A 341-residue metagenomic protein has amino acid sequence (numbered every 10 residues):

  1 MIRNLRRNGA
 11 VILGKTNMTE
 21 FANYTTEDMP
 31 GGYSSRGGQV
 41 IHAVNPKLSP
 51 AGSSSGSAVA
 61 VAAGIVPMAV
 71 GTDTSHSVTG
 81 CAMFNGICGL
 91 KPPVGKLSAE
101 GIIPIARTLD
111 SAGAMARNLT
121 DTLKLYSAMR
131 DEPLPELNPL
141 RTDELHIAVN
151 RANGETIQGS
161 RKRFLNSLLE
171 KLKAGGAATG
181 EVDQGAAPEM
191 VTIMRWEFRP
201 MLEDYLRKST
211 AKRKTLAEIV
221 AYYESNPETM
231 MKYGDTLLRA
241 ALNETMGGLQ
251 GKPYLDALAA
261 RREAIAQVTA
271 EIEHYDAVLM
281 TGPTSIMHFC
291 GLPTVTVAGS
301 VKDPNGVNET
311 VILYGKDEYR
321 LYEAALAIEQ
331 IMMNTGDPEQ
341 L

Functional and structural regions predicted by a protein language model:
M1-D110, N150-A152: Short glycine/serine-rich loop/turn segments
R3-N4, L109-S111, A128-A211: Gly/Ser-rich, acidic/histidine-flanked active-site/gating loops
R6, S160-D183, E203-Y223, Y254-D276 (+1 more regions): Acyltransferase
R6-R7, V11, M129, A241-L341: Glycine-rich, small-residue loops and helix-cap segments that act as flexible hinges at active-site edges
R7-L13, I65-M68, N118, L145 (+3 more regions): Loop/turn elements at helix/coil->beta-strand transitions in domains of secreted/extracellular proteins
G14-M18, V70-T74, P93, N150-N153 (+4 more regions): Active-site-proximal beta-strand/loop segments in catalytic clefts of secreted hydrolases
C81, P93-P139, N166: A short core secondary-structure module
N150, W196-A260, A298, K302-N308 (+1 more regions): Short helix-loop capping/hinge segments that flank enzyme active sites or metal/cofactor-binding pockets
